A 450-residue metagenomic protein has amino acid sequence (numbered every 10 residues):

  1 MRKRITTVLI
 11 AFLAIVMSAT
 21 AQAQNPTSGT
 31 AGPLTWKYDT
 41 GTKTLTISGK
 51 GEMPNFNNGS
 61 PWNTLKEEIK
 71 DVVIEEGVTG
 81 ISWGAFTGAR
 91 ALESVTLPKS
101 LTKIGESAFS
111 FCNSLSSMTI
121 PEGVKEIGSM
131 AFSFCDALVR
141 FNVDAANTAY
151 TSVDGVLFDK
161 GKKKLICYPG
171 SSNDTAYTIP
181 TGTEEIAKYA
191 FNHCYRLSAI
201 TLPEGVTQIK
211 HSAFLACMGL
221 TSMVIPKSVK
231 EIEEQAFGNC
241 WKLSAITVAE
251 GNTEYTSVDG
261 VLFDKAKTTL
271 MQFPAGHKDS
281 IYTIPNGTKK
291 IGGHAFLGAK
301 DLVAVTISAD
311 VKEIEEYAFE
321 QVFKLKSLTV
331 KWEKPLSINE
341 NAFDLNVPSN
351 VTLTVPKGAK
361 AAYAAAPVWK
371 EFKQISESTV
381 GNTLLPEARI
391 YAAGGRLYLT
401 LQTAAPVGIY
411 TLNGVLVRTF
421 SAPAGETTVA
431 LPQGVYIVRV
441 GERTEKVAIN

Functional and structural regions predicted by a protein language model:
M1-L9: Bacterial N-terminal signal peptides that target proteins for export
L9-S18: Bacterial N-terminal signal peptides
A19-A23: Sec/Tat signal peptide C-region and signal peptidase I cleavage site
Q24-A91, A108-S110, A190-N192, L215 (+2 more regions): Surface-exposed repetitive/solenoidal architectures
T44-G51, E67-G80, R90-K103, C112-E126 (+11 more regions): Structural signature of tandem-repeat unit edges
M53-E68, A176-T178, Y282-T283, H294 (+2 more regions): Extended Gly/Ser/Thr-rich low-complexity repeat segments, especially those forming or decorating extracellular
S82-A85, G105-A108, S129-A131, I166-C167 (+7 more regions): Consensus positions within tandem repeat domains that build extended binding/scaffold surfaces
V380-N450: C-terminal outer-membrane/trafficking sorting elements
